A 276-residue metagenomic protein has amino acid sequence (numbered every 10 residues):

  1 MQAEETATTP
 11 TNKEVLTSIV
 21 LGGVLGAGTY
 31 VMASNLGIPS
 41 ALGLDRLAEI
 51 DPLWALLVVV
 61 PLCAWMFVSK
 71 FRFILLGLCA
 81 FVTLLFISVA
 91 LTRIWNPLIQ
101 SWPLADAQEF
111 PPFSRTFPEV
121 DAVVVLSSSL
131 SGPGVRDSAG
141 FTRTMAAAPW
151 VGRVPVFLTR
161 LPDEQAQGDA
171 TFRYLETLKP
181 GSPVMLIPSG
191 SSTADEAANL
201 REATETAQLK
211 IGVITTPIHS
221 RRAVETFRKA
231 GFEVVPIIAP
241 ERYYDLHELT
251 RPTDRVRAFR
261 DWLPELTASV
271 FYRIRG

Functional and structural regions predicted by a protein language model:
M1-P10: Short, Lys/Arg-rich, polar N-terminal cytosolic tail immediately upstream of the first transmembrane signal-anchor
T11-V68: Membrane-embedded alpha-helical segments of integral membrane proteins
G23, F81-L84, L263, T267: Lipid-exposed faces of alpha-helical membrane segments in multi-pass integral membrane proteins
A33-L36, S88-L91, W95, V270-I274: Structural signature of transmembrane alpha-helix termini at the membrane-water interface
S69-F73, P217: Alpha-helix N-cap/helix-start capping motif
R72-W95: Internal/C-terminal transmembrane anchor helices
S88-V256: A structural signal for short, hydrophobic/glycine-enriched beta-strand patches
L98, R255-G276: A transmembrane-helix-recognition feature enriched in membrane-embedded lipid enzymes and envelope glyco-/phospholipid
